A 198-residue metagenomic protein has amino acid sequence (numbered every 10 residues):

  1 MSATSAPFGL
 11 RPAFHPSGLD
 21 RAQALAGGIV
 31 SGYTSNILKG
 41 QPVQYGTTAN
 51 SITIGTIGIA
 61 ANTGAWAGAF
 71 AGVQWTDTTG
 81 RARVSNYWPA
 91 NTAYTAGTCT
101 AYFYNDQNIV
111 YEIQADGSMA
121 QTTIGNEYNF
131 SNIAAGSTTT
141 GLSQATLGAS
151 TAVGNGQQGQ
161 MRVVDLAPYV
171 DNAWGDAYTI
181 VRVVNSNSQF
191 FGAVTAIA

Functional and structural regions predicted by a protein language model:
M1-A198: Surface-exposed, low-hydrophobicity beta-strand/loop segments enriched in small/polar/acidic residues
